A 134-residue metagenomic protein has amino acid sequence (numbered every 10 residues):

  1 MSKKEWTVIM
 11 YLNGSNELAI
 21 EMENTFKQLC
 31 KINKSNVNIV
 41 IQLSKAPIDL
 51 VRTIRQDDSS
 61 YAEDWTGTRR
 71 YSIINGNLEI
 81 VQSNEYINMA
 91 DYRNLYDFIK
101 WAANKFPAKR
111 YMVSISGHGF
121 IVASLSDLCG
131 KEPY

Functional and structural regions predicted by a protein language model:
M1-P107: N-terminal extension/subdomain marker
A90-Y134: Chitinase-like catalytic core of GlcNAc-active glycosidases
